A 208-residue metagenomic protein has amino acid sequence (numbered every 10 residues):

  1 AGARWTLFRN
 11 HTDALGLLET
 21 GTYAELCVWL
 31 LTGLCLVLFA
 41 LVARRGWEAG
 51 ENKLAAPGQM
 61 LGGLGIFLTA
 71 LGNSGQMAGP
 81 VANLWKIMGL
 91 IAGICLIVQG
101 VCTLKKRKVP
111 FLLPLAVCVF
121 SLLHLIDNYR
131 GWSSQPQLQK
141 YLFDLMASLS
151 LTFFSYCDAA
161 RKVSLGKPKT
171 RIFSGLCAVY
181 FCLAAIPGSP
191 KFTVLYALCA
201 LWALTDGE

Functional and structural regions predicted by a protein language model:
A1-G89, G175: N-terminal topogenic module of multi-pass integral membrane proteins
A1-W5, W29, V37-A40, D144-E208: C-terminal transmembrane-bundle signature of multipass membrane proteins, characterized by strong activation on
T32-G33, G89-L96, F120-S121, F143-S155: Generic alpha-helical transmembrane segments
A40-A49, Q99-K106, D158-K162, G207: C-terminal ends of transmembrane helices
W47-G62, K106-V117, L165-S174: Membrane-interfacial loop-to-transmembrane alpha-helix junctions, especially the N-terminal start
F67-C118: Internal, hydrophobic cores of structured domains that mediate oligomerization or house catalytic pockets within large
G75-V81, Y129-L138, P187-P190: Membrane-interface helix caps and helix-loop-helix hairpins in membrane proteins
L115-Q139: Membrane-helix boundary elements
